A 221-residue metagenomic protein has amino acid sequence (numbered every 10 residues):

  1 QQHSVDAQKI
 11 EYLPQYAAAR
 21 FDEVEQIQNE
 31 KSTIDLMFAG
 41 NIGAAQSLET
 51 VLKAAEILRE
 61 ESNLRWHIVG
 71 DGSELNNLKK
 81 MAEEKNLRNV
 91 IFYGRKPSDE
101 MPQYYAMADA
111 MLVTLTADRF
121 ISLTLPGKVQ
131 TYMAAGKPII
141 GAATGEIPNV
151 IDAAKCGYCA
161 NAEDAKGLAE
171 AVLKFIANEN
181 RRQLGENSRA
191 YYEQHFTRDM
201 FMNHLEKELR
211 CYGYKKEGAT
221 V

Functional and structural regions predicted by a protein language model:
Q1-K9, A19: A short, active-site helix/loop in glycosyltransferases that binds the activated sugar's phosphate group
L13-Y16: Carbohydrate-associated surface elements
T33, S62, H67-V69, N76-Q103: Nucleotide-activated donor-binding/catalytic signature segment of Leloir-type glycosyltransferases, i.e., the conserved
I34, I42-I57, N76: A conserved mid-protein helix/loop that constitutes part of the nucleotide-sugar donor-binding site
A110-V113, T131-A142: Short hydrophobic beta-strand element within catalytic cores of glycosyltransferases and related nucleotide-activated
A153-A154, Y158-A165, K174-E179: Conserved acidic donor-binding segment of nucleotide-sugar-dependent glycosyltransferases
G167, K174, N180-H195: A short, well-ordered alpha-helix in the C-terminal region of glycosyltransferases
K174, R198-V221: C-terminal alpha-helical cap of glycosyltransferases
